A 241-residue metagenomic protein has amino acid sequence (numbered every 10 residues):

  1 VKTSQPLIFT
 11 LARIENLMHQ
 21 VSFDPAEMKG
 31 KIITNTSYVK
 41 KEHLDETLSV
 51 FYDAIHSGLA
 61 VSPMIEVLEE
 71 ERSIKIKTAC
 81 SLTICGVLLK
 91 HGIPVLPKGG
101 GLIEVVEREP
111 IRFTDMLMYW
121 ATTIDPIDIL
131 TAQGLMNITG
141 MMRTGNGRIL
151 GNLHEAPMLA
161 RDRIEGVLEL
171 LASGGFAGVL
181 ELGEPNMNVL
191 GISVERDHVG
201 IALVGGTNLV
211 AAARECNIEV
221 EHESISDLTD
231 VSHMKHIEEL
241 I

Functional and structural regions predicted by a protein language model:
V1-I241: Conserved mixed alpha/beta catalytic, RNA-binding, or beta-rich assembly cores of soluble enzyme, regulatory
